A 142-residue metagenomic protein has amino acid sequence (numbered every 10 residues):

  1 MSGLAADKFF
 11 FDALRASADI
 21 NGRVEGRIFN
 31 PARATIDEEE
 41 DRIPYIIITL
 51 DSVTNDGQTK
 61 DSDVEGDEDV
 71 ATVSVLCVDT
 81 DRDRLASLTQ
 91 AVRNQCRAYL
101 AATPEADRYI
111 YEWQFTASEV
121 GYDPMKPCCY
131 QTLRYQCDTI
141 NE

Functional and structural regions predicted by a protein language model:
M1-S62, D83, Y99, T103-E105: Small/polar-rich, solvent-exposed N-terminal microdomains that initiate assembly or binding
A5, F9, S87, K126-Y130: Residues forming well-ordered secondary-structure scaffolds
E39-R42, D67-D69, Y109: A short, polar/charged loop/turn motif at coil->beta-strand junctions and beta-hairpin connectors
K60-G66, D123-K126: Short, solvent-exposed beta-strand/turn "edge" segments of beta-rich domains on protein surfaces
V64, T80-R97: Extracellular/virion structural assembly segments
E65-D83, C128-I140: Oligomerization/assembly interface segments of phage tail-like spikes and tubes
N94-E142: Acidic-leaning, charged glycine-interspersed low-complexity segments
